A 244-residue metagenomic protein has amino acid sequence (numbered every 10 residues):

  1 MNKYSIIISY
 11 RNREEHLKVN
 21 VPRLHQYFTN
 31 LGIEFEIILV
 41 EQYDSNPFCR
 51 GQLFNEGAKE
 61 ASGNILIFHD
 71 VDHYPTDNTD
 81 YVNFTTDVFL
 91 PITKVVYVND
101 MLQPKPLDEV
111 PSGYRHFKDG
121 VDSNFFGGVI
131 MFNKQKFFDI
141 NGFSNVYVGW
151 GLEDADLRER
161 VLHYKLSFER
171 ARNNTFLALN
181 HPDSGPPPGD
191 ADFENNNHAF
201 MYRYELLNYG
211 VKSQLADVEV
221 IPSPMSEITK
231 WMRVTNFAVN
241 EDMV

Functional and structural regions predicted by a protein language model:
K3-I7, D156: Cell-envelope/extracellular polymer assembly enzymes that use nucleotide-activated donors
I8-Y10, E41: Short beta-strand/turn micro-motifs composed of small residues that flank or help shape donor/cofactor-binding pockets
R13-F28: Short, well-formed alpha-helical segments that are part of the catalytic scaffolds of diverse glycosyltransferases
N20, V146-V244: C-terminal catalytic/acceptor-binding lobe
I33-E60: Active-site-proximal specificity loops/subdomain of glycosyltransferases
L39-E41, I92, R172: Residue-level recognition of beta-strand->loop/alpha-helix junctions
A58, H69, Y74-H163: Conserved catalytic core of nucleotide-sugar-dependent glycosyltransferases
L66: Short aromatic/hydrophobic "clamp" motif used to bind/position activated sugar donors
